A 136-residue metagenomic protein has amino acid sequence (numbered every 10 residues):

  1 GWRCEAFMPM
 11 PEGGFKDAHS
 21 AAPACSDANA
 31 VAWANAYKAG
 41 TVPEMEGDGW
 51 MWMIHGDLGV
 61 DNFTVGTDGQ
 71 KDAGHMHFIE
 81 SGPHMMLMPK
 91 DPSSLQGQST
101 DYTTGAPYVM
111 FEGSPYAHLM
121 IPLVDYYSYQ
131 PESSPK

Functional and structural regions predicted by a protein language model:
G1-K136: Primary mode marks residue(s) on the alpha4-beta5-alpha5 output face of response regulator receiver
